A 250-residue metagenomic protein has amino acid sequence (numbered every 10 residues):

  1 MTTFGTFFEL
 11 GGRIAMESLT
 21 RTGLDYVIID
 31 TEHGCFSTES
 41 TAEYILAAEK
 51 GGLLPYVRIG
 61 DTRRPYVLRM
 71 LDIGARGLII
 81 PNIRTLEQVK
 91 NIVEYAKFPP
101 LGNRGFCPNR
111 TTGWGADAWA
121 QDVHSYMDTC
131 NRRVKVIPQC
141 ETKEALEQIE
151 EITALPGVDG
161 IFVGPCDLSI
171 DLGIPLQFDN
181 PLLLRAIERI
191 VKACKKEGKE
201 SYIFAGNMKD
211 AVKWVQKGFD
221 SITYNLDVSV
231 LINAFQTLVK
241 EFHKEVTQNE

Functional and structural regions predicted by a protein language model:
M1-P55, D61-T62, E94, V136 (+1 more regions): Conserved N-terminal beta1-alpha1 strand-loop-helix module at the mouth
F4-F7, V27-I29, P55-I59, L78-I80 (+4 more regions): Hydrophobic faces of well-ordered beta-strands that scaffold small-molecule active sites in alpha/beta enzyme cores
E17, R21, T62-R76, I80 (+3 more regions): Catalytic cores of alpha/beta
T31-G34, G60-D61, I83-T85, C166 (+2 more regions): Short, ordered loop/turn segments at secondary-structure junctions
T38-D72, E94-L101, T129-N131, F178-Y202 (+1 more regions): Alpha-helix-loop-beta-strand connector modules within alpha/beta enzyme cores
R63, V93, R104-D117, V134 (+2 more regions): C-terminal alpha-helical cap/extension of soluble enzyme domains
P65, G77-P156: Conserved anion-binding
I79-Q88, I161-I170, F219-L238: Glycine-rich phosphate-binding active-site loops on the catalytic face of alpha/beta enzymes
